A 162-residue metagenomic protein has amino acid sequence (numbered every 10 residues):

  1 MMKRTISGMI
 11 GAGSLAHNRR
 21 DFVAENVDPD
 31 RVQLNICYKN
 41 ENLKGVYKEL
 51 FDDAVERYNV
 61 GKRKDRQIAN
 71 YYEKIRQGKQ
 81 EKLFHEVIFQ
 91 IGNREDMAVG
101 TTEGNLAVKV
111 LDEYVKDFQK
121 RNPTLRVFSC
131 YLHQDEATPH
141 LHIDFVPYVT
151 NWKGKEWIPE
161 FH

Functional and structural regions predicted by a protein language model:
M1-H162: N-terminal nicking endonuclease/strand-transfer module with a His-rich metal-binding environment and a catalytic Tyr
